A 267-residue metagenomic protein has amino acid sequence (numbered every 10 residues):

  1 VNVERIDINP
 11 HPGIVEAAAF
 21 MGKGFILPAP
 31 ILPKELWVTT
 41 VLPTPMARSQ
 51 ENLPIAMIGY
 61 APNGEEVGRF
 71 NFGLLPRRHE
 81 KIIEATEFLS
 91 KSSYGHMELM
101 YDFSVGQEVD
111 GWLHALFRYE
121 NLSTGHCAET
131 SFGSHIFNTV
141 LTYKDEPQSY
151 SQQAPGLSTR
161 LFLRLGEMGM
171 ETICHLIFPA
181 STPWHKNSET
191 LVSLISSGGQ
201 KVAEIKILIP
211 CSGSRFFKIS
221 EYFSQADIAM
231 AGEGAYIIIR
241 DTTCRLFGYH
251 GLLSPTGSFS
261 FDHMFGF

Functional and structural regions predicted by a protein language model:
V1-F267: Gly/Pro-rich, tryptophan- and cysteine-flecked surface segments typical of secreted/extracellular proteins
